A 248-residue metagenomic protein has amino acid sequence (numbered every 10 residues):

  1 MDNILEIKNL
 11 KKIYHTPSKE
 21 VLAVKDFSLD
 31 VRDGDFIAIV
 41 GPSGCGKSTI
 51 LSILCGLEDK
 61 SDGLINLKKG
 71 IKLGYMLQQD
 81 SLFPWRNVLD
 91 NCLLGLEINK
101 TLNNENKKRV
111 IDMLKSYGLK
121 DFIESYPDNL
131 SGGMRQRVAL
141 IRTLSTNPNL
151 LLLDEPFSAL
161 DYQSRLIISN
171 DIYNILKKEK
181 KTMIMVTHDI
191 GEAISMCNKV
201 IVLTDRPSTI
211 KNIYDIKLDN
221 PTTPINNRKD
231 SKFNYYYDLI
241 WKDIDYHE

Functional and structural regions predicted by a protein language model:
V40-P42: The feature captures the beta-strand-to-loop junction immediately N-terminal to the Walker
C55: Helix-to-loop junction immediately C-terminal to a conserved catalytic motif
R86-L93: Short coil-to-helix segment of the ABC ATPase nucleotide-binding domain corresponding to the Q-loop/switch region
S125-D128, T146: Conserved signature/switch motifs of ABC ATPase nucleotide-binding domains
L140: Hydrophobic anchor residue at the start of the ABC signature
L151-D154: Catalytic Walker B motif of ABC-type/P-loop ATPase nucleotide-binding domains
